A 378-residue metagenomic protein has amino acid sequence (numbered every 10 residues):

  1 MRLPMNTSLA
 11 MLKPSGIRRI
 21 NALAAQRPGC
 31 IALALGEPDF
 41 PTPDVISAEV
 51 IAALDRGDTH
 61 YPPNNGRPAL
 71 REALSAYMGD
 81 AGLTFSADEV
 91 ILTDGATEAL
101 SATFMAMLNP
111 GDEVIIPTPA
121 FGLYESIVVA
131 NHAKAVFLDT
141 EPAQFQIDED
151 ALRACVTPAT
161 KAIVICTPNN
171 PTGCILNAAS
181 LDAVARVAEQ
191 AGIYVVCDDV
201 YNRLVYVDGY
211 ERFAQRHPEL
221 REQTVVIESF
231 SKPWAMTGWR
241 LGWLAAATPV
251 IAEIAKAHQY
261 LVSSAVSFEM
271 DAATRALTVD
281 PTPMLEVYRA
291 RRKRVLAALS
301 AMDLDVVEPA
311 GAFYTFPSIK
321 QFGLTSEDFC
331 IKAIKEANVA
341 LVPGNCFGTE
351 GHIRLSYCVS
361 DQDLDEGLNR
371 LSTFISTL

Functional and structural regions predicted by a protein language model:
R2-M5, A10-M11, L23-Q26, I31 (+3 more regions): PLP-dependent class I/II
G57-H60, A73-A81: Glycine-rich loop-to-alpha-helix module at the N-terminal edge of alpha/beta enzyme cores
H60-Y61, Y201: Intrinsically disordered, tyrosine-centered linear signaling motifs in cytosolic regions
N65-G66: Short beta-strand to alpha-helix junction loop
L70-L74, G95: Conserved AMP-binding/adenylate-forming core of the ANL superfamily
